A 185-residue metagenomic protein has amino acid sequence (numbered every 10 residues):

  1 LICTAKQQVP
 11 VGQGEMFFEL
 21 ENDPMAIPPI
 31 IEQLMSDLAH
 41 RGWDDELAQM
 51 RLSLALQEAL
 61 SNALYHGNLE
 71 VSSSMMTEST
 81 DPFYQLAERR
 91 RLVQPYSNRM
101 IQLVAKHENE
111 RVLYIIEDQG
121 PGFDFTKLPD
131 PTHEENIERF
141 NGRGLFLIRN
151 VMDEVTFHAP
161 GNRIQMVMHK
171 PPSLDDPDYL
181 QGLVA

Functional and structural regions predicted by a protein language model:
L1-Q7: Receiver (REC) domain switch/output surface
V9-E15, L64-A185: Conserved beta-strand-loop-beta-strand hairpin that lines the nucleotide-binding pocket of ATP/GTP-utilizing enzymes
M16-D45, E117, P121, F125: Helix-loop-beta hinge of the Bergerat
F17-F18, I27-P28, Q49-L52, E108 (+1 more regions): Bergerat-fold GHKL/Histidine-kinase-like ATPase
M35-Q57, M76-T77, T132, I137-R139: Conserved short strand/loop->alpha-helix "switch" segment adjacent to the catalytic nucleotide/phosphoryl-transfer site
E58, N62: Conserved polar catalytic motif of the HATPase_c/GHKL fold
